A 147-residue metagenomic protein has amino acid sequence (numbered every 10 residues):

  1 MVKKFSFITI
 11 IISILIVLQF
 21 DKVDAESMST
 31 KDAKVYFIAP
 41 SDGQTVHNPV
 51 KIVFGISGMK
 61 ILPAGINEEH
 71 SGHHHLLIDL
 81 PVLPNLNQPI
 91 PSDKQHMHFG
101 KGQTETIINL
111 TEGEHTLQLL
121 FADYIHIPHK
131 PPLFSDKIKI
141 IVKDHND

Functional and structural regions predicted by a protein language model:
I8-V17: Bacterial N-terminal signal peptides
E26-H47, D147: Short, compositionally biased P/S/T/A/G/V-rich stretches that sit at domain boundaries
Q44-M59: Contiguous beta-strand segments within globular domains
V50-F54, T104, G113-F121: Short, well-structured beta-strand segments within conserved domains
G55-I66, I127: Short amphipathic, basic-aromatic surface patches that mediate peripheral association with negatively charged
I66-H74, F134: Short coil-to-beta strand junction motifs in C2/discoidin
N87-T106: A beta-strand/beta-hairpin structural motif
T111-H126, F134-I140: Internal, hydrophobic beta-strand segments that form the core of beta-sheet-rich folds
